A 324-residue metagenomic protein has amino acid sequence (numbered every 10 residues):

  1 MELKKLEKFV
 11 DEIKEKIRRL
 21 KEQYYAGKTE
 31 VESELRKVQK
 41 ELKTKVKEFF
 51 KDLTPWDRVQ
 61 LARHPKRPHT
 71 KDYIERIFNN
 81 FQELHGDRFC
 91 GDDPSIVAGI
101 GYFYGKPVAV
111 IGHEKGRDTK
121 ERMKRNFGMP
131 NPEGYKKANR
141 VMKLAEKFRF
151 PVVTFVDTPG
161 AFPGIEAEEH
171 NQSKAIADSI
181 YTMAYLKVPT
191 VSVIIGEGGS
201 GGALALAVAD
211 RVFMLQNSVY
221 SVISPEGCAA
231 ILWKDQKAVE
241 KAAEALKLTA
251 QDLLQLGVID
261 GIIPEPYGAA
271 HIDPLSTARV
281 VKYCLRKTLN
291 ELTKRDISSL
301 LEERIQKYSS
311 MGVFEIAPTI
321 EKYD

Functional and structural regions predicted by a protein language model:
M1-P107, L275, R279-D324: Intrinsically disordered, low-complexity segments enriched in small/flexible residues
I13, T54, V110, D157 (+3 more regions): Terminal peptide-recognition signature
V31-E34, G134-K136, C228: Short, motif-level signal for alpha-helix interfacial/capping segments enriched in acidic residues and aromatics/proline
K51, C90-D92, A98, Y104-F155 (+1 more regions): Glycine-rich beta-alpha loop segments
V59-A62, M123-F127, G268-H271: Short hinge/gating elements
P65-H69, N126-M129, A167: Short coil/turn segments at secondary-structure boundaries
P68-T70, D118-K120, F162-G164: Short active-site-adjacent helix-start/loop capping segments
V156-R286, N290, K294: Conserved catalytic cores of soluble enzyme domains, especially glycine-rich substrate-binding beta-alpha loops
